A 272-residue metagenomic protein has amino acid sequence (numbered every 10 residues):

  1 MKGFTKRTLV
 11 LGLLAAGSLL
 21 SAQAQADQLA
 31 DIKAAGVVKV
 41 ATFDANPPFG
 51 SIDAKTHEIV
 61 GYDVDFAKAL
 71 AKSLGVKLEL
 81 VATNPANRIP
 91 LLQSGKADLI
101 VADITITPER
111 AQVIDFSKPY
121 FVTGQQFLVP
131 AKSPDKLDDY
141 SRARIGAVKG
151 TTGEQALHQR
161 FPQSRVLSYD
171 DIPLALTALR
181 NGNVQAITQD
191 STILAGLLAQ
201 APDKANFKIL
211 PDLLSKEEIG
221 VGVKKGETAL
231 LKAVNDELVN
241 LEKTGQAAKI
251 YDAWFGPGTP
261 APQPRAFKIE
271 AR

Functional and structural regions predicted by a protein language model:
A26-D103: Extracytoplasmic small-molecule ligand-binding "clamshell" domains of the periplasmic binding protein/Venus flytrap
A41-N46, V81-A86, G95, L99-T107 (+5 more regions): Beta->alpha turn/N-cap motifs
G50-A54, A67-V76, G153-D170, L198-P202: Ligand-binding cleft/hinge of the Venus flytrap
V64, E79-P90, K132, K149 (+3 more regions): Short helix-initiation/N-cap motifs at beta->coil->alpha
K72-S73, V81-A82, A86-L99, V113-D115 (+4 more regions): Short helices/loops that flank or line small-molecule/ion binding pockets
F121-L128, S191, A195-L238, P257-R272: Periplasmic-binding protein-like
V129-I145: Flexible hinge/capping segments at coil-to-helix
A156-Y169, L238-R272: Ligand-binding clefts/hinges and TM-proximal coupling segments of bilobed small-molecule sensing domains
